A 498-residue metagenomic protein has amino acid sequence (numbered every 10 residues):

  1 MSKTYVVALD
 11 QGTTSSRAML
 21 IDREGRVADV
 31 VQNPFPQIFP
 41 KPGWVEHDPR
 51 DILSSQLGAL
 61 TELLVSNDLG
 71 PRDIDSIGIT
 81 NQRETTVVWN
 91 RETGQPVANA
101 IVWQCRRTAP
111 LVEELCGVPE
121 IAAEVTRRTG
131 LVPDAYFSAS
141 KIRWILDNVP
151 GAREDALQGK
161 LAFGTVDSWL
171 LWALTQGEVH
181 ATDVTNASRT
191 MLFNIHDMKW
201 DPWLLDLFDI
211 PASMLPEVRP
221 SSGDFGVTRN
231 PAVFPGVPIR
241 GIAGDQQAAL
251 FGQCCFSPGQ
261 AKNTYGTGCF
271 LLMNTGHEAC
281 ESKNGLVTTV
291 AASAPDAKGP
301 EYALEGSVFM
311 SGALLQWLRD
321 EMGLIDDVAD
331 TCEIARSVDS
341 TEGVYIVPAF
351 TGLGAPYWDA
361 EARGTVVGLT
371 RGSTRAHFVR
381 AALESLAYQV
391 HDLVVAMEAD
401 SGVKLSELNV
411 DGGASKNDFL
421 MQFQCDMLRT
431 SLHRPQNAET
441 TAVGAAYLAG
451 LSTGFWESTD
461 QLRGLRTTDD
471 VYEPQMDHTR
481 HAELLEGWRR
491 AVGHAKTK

Functional and structural regions predicted by a protein language model:
M1-A98, R127, E217, S222 (+4 more regions): N-terminal glycine/serine-rich phosphate-binding loop of ATP-dependent small-molecule kinases, especially carbohydrate
V7-L9, R23, A109, C116-V132 (+4 more regions): Active-site core segments that coordinate phosphate-bearing ligands/cofactors across diverse enzyme families
S15, P71-I74, S213, T341 (+1 more regions): Short secondary-structure junction motifs
V97-A98, V132, V184-M191: Glycine-rich phosphate-binding loop of ATP-grasp-fold ATP-dependent ligases
C105: Carbohydrate-associated surface elements
G164-T165, A181-N186, L215-E217: Conserved alpha/beta enzyme-core scaffolds, especially Rossmann-like or related mixed alpha/beta domains that build
L207-M214: A structural motif corresponding to the C-terminal end of an alpha-helix and its immediate exit/capping segment
L215-D224, C332-R336: Short linear loop/turn motifs
